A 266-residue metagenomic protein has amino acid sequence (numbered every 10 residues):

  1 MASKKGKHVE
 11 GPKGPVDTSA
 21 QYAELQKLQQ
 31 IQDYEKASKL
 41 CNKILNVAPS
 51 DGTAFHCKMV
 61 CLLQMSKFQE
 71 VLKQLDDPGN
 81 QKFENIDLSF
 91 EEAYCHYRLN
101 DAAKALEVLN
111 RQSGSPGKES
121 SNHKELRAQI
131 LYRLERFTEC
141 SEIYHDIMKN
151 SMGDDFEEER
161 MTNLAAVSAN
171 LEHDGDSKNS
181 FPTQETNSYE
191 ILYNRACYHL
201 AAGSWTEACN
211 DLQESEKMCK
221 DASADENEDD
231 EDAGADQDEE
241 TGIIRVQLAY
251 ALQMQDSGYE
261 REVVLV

Functional and structural regions predicted by a protein language model:
A2-A20, K43-A48, P116, N179-S188 (+1 more regions): TPR-adjacent "capping" and linker segments in tetratricopeptide-repeat scaffold/adaptor proteins
D17-K43, C57, I191-A202: Alpha-helical segment of the N-proximal tetratricopeptide repeat
T18, G52-T53, I86-D87, S120-S121 (+4 more regions): Helix-start (N-cap) detector for alpha-helical repeat units in TPR-like alpha-solenoids, especially tetratricopeptide
A23, C57, E91, N122-R133 (+4 more regions): "A position-specific structural signal for the A-helix of alpha-solenoid helical repeats
I31, M65, L99, L134 (+3 more regions): Structural motif corresponding to the intra-repeat A-B loop/turn of tetratricopeptide repeats
L40-N42, F68-N80, A102-S113, E139-I147 (+3 more regions): Alpha-helical repeat scaffolds
P49, F83, G117-K118, M152-D155 (+2 more regions): Short coil turns that delineate tetratricopeptide repeat
